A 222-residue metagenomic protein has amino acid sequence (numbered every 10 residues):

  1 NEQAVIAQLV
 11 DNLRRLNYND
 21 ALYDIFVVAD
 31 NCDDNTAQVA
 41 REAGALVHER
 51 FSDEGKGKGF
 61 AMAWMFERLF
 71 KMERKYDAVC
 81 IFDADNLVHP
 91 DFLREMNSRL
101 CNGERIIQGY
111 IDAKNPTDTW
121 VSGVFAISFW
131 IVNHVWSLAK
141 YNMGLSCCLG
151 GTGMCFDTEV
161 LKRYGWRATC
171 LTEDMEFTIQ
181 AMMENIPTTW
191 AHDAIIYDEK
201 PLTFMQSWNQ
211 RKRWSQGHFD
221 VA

Functional and structural regions predicted by a protein language model:
N1-V10, N31: Active-site beta-to-alpha loop of glycosyltransferases that engages the nucleotide-sugar donor
D11-L22: Short, acidic, metal-binding catalytic loop of nucleotide-sugar glycosyltransferases
A29-A37, S52-E54, L87: A conserved acidic beta->alpha catalytic loop
D34-N35, F82-R99: Acidic donor-binding/catalytic loop of UDP-sugar-dependent glycosyltransferases, especially processive GT2
E49-R74, D91-L171, W208, K212-A222: Long helical/loop segments within the catalytic core of UDP-sugar-dependent glycosyltransferases, especially the large
V79: Short aromatic/hydrophobic "clamp" motif used to bind/position activated sugar donors
D83-L87, R167, A181: The conserved acidic donor/metal-binding loop of glycosyltransferases
T169, T178-I196: Catalytic donor-sugar/metal-binding loop of nucleotide-sugar-dependent glycosyltransferases
